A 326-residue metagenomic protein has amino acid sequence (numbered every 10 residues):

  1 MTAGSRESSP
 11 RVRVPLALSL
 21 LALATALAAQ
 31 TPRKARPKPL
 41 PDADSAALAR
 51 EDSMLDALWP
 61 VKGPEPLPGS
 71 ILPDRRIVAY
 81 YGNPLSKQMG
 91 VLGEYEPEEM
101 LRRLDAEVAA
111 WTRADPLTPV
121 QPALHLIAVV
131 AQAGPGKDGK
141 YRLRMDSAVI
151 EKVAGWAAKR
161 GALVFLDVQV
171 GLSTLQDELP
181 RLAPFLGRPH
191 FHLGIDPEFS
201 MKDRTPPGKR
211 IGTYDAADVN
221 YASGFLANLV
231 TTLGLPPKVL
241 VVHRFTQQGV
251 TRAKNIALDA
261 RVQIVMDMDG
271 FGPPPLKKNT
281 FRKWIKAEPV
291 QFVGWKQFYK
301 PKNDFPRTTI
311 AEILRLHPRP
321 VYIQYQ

Functional and structural regions predicted by a protein language model:
G4-L16: Bacterial N-terminal signal peptides that target proteins for export
L20-A29: Hydrophobic h-region of N-terminal signal peptides that target proteins for export in Gram-negative bacteria
T31-L143, L258-I264, P274-Q326: Alpha/beta catalytic barrel-like cores
Y81, A123-I127, F165-Q169, G194-D196 (+3 more regions): A cross-family glycoside hydrolase active-site/sugar-binding cleft signature
L117-A162, L172-R188, H192-G194, M201-K202 (+1 more regions): Chitinase-like catalytic core of GlcNAc-active glycosidases
V170-T174, G234-Q248: Aromatic-lined carbohydrate-recognition surfaces of secreted/lumenal glycan-active proteins
K202-I211, A257, D267-D269: Extended amphipathic alpha-helical segments with heptad-repeat/coiled-coil character used for oligomerization, fusion
H243-L276: Charge-patterned, long linear interaction tracts outside catalytic cores
